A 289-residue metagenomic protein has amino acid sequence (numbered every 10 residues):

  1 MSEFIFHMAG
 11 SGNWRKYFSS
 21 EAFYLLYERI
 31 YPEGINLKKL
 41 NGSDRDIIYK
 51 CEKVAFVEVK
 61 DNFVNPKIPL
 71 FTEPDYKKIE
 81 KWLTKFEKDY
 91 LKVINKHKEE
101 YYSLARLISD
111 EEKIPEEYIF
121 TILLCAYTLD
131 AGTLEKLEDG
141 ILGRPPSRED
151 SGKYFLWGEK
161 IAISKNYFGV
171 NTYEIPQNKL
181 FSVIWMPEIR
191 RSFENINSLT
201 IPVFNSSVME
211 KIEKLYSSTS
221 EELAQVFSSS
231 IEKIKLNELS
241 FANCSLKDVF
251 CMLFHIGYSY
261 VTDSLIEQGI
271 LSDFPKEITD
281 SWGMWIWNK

Functional and structural regions predicted by a protein language model:
M1-L26, N195-S206: Short alpha-helical segments that sit at the start of domains
H7-G12, E58-E80, E210, Q225 (+2 more regions): Accessory beta->alpha helical hairpin/"wing" motif in late/C-terminal subdomains of nucleic-acid enzymes
L26, D75-K78, T84, E116 (+1 more regions): Beta-strand-rich cores of mature extracytoplasmic or soluble domains
L26-D44, E210, K214, S218-Q225: Short acidic, hydrophobic short linear motifs in intrinsically disordered regions
L37-D61: Short amphipathic alpha-helical interaction segments
V57, Y76-L83, I163-G169, Q177: Active-site ExK catalytic segment of metal-dependent nucleases
P66-A105: Short, amphipathic alpha-helical interaction segments positioned at domain boundaries
E99-K289: Long low-complexity, intrinsically disordered regions
